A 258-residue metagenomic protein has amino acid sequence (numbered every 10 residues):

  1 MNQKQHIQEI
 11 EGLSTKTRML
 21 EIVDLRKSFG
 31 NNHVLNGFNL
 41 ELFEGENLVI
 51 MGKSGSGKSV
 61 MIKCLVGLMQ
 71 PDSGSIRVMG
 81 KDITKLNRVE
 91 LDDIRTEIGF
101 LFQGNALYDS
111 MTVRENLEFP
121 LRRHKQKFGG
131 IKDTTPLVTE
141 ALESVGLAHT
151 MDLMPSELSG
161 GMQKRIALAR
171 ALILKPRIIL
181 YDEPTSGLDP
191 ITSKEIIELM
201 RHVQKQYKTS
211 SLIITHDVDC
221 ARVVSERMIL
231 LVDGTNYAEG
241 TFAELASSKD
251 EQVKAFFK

Functional and structural regions predicted by a protein language model:
V66: Helix-to-loop junction immediately C-terminal to a conserved catalytic motif
G74-D82: Conserved ABC transporter NBD signature motif
D82, K125, G129-H149: Conserved ABC ATPase "signature" region
M154-L158, M162: Conserved ABC ATPase signature
I173-R177: A short, proline-enriched helix->beta-strand linker immediately N-terminal to the Walker B motif in ABC-type P-loop
I179-D182: Catalytic Walker B motif of ABC-type/P-loop ATPase nucleotide-binding domains
P190-T192: Helix N-cap at the start of a conserved alpha-helix in ABC-type nucleotide-binding domains
